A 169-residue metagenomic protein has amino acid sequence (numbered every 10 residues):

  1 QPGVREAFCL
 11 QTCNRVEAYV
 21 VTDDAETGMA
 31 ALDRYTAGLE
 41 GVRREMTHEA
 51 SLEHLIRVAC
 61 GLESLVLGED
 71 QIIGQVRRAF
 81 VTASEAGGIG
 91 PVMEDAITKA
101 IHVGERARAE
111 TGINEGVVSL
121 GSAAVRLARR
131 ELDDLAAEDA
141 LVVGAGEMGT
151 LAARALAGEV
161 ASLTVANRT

Functional and structural regions predicted by a protein language model:
Q1-L67: A glycine-rich (often HGG/GG-containing) alpha/beta subdomain
T27-G28, I72, M148: Short phosphate-engaging motifs
E40-E138: Glycine/serine-rich phosphate-binding loop and adjoining beta1-alpha1 elements at the start of nucleotide-handling
R129-T169: Glycine-rich phosphate/diphosphate-binding loop of Rossmann-like nucleotide-binding domains
